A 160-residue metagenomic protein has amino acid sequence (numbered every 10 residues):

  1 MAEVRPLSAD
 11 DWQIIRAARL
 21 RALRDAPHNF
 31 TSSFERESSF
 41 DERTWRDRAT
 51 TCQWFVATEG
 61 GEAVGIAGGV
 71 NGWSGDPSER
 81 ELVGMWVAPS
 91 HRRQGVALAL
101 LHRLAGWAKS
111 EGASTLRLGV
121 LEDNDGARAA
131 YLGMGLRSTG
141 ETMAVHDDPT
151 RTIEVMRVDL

Functional and structural regions predicted by a protein language model:
M1-V4: Extreme N-terminal starter segment of soluble prokaryotic enzymes
A9-S90, L101-R103, W107, G140-A144 (+1 more regions): Acetyl-CoA-dependent GNAT
G61, G65, G95-A97, G135: Conserved phosphate-binding and hydrolysis motifs of nucleotide-dependent enzymes
A88-S90, Q94, E122-D123: Active-site acidic-Proline motif in GNAT/NAT acetyltransferases
R93-L101, A113: Glycine-rich acyl-CoA binding loop
S114-T115, L121-R128, L132-L160: C-terminal "cap" of GNAT-fold acetyltransferases
